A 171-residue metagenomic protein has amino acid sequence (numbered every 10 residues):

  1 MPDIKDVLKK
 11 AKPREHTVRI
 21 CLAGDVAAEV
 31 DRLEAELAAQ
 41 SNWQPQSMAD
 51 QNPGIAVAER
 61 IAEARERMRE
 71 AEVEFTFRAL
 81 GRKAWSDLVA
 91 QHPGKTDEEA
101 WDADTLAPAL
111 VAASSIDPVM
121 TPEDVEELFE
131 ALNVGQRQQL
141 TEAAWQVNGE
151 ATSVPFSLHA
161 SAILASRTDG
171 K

Functional and structural regions predicted by a protein language model:
M1-P2: Terminal, low-complexity, charged helical segments
A11: Ligand/cofactor pocket segment of small-molecule handling proteins
T17-R19, G24-K171: Short, surface-exposed, charged amphipathic helix/loop patches that serve as local interaction elements
